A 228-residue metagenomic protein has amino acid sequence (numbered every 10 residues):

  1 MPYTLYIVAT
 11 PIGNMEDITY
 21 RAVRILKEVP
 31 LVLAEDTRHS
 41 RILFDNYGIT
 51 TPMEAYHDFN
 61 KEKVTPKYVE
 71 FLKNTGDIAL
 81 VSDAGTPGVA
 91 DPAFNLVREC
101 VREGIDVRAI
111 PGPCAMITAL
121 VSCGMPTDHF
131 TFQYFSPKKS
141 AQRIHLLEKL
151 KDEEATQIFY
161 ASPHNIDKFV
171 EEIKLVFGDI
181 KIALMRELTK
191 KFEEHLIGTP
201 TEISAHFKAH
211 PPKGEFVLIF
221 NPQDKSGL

Functional and structural regions predicted by a protein language model:
M1-F59: Glycine-rich, flexible N-terminal cofactor/catalytic loop recognition
P2, D77, A155-L228: A contiguous loop/helix-start segment that scaffolds small-molecule binding in enzyme catalytic cores
I12-N14, D83-P87, P163-N165, Q223-K225: Short glycine-rich anion-binding loops that position phosphate/pyrophosphate groups of nucleotides and phosphorylated
L26-V32, I105-V107, A155-Q157: Short active-site oxyanion
A55-E62, F135-S140: Conserved helicase motor
H57, T65-C114: Glycine/small-residue-rich loop that forms an oxyanion/phosphate-binding "nest" at active or ligand-binding sites
N95-E153: Class I SAM-dependent methyltransferase SAM-binding "motif I" and its flanking Rossmann-like core
